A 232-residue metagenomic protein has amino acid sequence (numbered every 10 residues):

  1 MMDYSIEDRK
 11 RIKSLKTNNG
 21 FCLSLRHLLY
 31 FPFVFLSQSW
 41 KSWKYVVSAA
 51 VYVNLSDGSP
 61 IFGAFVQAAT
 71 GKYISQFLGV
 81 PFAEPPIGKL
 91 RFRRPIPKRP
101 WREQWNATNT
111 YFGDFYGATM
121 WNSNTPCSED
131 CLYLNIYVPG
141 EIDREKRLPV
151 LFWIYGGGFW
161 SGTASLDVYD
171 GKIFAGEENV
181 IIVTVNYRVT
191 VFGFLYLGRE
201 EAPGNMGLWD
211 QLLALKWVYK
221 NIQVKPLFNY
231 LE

Functional and structural regions predicted by a protein language model:
M2-N18, L23: Double-stranded DNA-binding cores of transcription factors and transposases
S5, R9-K10, Y116, L132 (+1 more regions): Intrinsically disordered, low-complexity regions of eukaryotic proteins
K10, N18-G20, F33-Q38, K44: Compositionally biased, low-complexity segments
L23-Y30: Sec-dependent signal peptide recognition, specifically the positively charged N-region followed immediately by
F35-L208: Non-catalytic accessory segments of hydrolases
E178, K225-P226: Residues at alpha-helix termini
P203-Q223: Alpha/beta-hydrolase active-site loop
L227-E232: Alpha/beta-hydrolase fold nucleophile elbow
